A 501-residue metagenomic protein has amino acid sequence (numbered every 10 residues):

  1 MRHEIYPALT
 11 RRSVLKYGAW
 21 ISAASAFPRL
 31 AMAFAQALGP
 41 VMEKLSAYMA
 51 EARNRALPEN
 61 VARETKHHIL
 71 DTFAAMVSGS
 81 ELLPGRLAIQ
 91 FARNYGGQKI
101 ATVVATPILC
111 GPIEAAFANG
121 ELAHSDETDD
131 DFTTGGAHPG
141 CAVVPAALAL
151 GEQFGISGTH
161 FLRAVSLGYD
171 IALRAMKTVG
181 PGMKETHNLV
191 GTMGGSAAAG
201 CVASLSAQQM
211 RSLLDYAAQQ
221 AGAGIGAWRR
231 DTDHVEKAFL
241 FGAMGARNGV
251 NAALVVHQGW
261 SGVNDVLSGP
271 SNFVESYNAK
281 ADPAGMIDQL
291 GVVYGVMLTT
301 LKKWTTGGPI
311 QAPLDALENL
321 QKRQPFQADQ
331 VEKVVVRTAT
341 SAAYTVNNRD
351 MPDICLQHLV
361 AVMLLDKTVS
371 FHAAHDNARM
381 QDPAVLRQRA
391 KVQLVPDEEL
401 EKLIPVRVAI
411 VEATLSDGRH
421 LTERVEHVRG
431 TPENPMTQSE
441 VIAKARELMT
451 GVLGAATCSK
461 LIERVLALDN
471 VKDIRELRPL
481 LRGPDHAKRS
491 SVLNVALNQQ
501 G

Functional and structural regions predicted by a protein language model:
R2-G136, T232-D233, K237-R247, L254-G501: Terminal-appendage/accessory-domain detector
E43, A47, D71, P145 (+6 more regions): Generic structural signal for well-ordered, non-membrane alpha-helices
S78-G79, A147-F154, S196-A203, A252-V256 (+2 more regions): Well-ordered alpha-helical scaffold segments within catalytic/enzyme domains
D129-L173: Hydrophobic alpha-helical hairpins/lids featuring a short glycine-rich hinge
G140-L148, L189-A198, A246-N251, A312: Well-ordered alpha-helical segments within folded domains of soluble proteins
L148, L173-M176, A197, A284 (+1 more regions): Short glycine-/small-residue-rich flexible loop motifs, especially phosphate/cofactor-binding loops
G155, T159-G245: Glycine-rich, mobile lid/loop segments that gate access to catalytic sites or pores
